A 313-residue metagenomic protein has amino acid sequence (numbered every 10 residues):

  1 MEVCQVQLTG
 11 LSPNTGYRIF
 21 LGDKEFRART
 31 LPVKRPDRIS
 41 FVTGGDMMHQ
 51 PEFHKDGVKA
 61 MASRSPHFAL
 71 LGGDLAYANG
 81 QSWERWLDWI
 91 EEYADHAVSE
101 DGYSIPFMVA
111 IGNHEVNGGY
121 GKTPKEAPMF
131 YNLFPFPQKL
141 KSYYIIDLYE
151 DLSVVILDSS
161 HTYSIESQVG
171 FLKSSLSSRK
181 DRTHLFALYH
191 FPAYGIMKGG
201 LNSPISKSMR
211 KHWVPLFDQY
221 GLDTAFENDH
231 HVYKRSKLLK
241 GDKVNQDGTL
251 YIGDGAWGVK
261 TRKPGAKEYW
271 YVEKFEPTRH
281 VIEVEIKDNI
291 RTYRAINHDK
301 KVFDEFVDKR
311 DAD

Functional and structural regions predicted by a protein language model:
M1-T43, M48, S63, P277 (+1 more regions): Acidic, histidine-bearing metal-coordination/catalytic regions of metal-dependent phosphoesterases
Q5-Q7, G16-R27, W83-D181, G200-P204 (+2 more regions): Extended active-site neighborhood of metal-dependent phosphoesterases/phosphodiesterases
P36, H49, F53, M61-R64 (+6 more regions): Extracytoplasmic/periplasmic, Sec-exported soluble proteins
R38-A110, E115-V116: Conserved, compact domain cores that house catalytic/ligand-binding motifs in diverse enzymes and effector modules
T43-G45, A69-D74, P106-N113, L157 (+3 more regions): Active-site neighborhood of phospho(di)ester-bond hydrolases with catalytic His/Asp-centered motifs
M61-A62, L176, F217: Short hydrophobic patches on amphipathic alpha-helices that form coiled-coil/helix-mediated interaction surfaces
A76, E115-V116, S160-T162, P192-Y194 (+4 more regions): Short, solvent-exposed loop/turn segments at secondary-structure junctions
R182-A225, K243-D247: Active-site-proximal segments of metal-dependent phosphoesterases and phosphodiesterases across multiple
